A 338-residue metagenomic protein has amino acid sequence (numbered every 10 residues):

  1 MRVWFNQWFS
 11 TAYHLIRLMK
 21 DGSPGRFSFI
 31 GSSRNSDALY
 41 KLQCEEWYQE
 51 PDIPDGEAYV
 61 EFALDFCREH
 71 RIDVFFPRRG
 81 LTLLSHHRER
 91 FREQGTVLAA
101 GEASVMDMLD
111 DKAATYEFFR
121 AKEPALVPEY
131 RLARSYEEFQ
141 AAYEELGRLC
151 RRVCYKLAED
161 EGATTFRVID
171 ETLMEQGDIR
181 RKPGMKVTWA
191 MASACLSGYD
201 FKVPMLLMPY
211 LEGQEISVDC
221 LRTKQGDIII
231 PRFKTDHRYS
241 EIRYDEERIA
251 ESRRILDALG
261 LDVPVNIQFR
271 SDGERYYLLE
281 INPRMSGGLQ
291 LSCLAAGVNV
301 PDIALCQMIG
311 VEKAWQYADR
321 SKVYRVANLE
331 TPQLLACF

Functional and structural regions predicted by a protein language model:
M1-E102: ATP-binding N-terminal substructure of ATP-dependent carboxylate-amine bond-forming enzymes
M1-W4, R152, L206: Residues that mark the start of a beta-strand
N6, E241-F338: ATP-dependent carboxylate activation and anion-phosphoryl transfer catalytic cores that bind Mg-ATP to form
M106-P204, K224: Active-site nucleotide/adenylate-binding loops and adjacent lid/helix of ATP-dependent enzymes
G147, E159-E161, Y210-Q214, G260-D262: A short catalytic or substrate-binding loop motif that flags glycine-/basic-rich loops and adjacent residues that bind
D178-I255, L259, R270-S271, R275-Y277: Phosphate-binding site of ATP-dependent enzymes
